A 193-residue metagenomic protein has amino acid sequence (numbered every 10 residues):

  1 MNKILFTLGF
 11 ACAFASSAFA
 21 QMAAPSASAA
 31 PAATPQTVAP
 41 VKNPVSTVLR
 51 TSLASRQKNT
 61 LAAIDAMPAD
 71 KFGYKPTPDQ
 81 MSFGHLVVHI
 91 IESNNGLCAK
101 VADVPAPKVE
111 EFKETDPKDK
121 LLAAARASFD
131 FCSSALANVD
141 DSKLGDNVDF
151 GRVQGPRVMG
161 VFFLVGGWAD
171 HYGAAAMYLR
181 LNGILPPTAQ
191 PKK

Functional and structural regions predicted by a protein language model:
M1-I4, Q21: Positively charged n-region of N-terminal signal peptides that target proteins for export
T7-A18: Bacterial N-terminal signal peptides
S17, Q57-T60, G84, A125 (+1 more regions): Hydrophobic alpha-helical segments
Q21-V48, E92-V153, N182-K193: Short, helix-capping/interhelical loops that line the mouth of catalytic, cofactor-, or ligand-binding pockets
R50-A54, K58-L61, K71-E110, D149-K193: Short, contiguous alpha-helical
